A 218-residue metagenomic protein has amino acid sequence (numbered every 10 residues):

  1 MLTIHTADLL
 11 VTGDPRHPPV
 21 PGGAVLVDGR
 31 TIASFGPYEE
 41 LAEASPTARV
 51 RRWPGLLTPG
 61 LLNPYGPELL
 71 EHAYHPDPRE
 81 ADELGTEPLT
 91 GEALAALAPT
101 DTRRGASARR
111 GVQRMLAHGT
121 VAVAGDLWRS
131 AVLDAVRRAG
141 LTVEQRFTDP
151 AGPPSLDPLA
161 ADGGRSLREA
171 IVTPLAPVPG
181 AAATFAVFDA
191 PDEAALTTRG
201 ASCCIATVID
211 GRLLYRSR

Functional and structural regions predicted by a protein language model:
M1-A44, G163-G200, V208-R218: N-terminal metal-binding scaffold of metallo-dependent hydrolase/deaminase domains
L2-T6, E40-E92, T102: Replace "His-x-His-based motif
V20, L89, R103-R110, L127 (+1 more regions): Conserved active-site and cofactor/substrate-binding residues in soluble primary-metabolism enzymes
G60-L61, G152-L159, T197-T198, S217-R218: Short, charged, surface-exposed secondary-structure boundary motifs
E80-L89, A98-T102, R146-A161: Long, charge-dense
A96-A117: Alpha-helix-centered segments that form part of catalytic cores
Q113-L116, D134, V178: Alpha-helical segments flanking ligand/cofactor-binding loops in enzyme cores
H118-L156: Active-site loop-helix segments enriched in His/Asp/Glu that coordinate and activate a nucleophilic water at divalent
